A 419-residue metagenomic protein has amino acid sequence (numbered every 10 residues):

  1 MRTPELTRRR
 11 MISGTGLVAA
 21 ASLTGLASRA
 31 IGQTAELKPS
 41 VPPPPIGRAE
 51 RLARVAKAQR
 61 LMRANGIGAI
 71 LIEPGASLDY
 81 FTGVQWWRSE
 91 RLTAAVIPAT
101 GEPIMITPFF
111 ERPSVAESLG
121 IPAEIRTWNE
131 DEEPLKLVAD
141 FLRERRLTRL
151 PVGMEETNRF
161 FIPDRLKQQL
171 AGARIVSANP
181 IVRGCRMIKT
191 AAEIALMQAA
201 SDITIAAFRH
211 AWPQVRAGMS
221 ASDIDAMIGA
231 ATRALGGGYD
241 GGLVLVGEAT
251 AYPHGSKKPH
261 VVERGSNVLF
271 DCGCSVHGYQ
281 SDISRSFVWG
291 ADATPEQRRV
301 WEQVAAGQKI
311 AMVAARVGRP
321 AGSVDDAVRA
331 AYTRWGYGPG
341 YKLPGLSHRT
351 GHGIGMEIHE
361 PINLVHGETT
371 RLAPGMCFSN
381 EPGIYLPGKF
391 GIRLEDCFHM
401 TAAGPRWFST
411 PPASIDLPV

Functional and structural regions predicted by a protein language model:
R2-L6, R10-V419: Active-site neighborhoods and metal-handling regions in enzymes and metal-associated proteins
